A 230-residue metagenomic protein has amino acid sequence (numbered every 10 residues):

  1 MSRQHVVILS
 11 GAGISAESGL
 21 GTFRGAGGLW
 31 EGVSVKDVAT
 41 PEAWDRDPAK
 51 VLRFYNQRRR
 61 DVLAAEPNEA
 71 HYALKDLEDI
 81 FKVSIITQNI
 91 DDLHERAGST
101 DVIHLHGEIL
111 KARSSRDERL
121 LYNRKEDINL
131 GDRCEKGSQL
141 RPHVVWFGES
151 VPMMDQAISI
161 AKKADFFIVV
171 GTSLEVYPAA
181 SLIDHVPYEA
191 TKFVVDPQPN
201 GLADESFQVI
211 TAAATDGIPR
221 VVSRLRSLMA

Functional and structural regions predicted by a protein language model:
M1-A230: Conserved catalytic core of sirtuin-type NAD+-dependent deacylases
